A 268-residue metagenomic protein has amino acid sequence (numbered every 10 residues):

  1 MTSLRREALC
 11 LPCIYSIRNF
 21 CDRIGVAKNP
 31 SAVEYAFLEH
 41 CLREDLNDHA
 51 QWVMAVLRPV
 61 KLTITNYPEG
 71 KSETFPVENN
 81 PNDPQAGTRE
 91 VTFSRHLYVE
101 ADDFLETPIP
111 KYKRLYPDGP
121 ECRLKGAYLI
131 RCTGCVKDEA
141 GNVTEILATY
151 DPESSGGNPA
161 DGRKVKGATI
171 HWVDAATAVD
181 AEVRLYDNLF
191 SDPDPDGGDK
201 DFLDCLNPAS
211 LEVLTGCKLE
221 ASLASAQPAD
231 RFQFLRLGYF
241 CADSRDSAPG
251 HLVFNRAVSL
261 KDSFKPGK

Functional and structural regions predicted by a protein language model:
M1-K268: Polyanion-binding catalytic cores of nucleic-acid enzymes and NTP/SAM-utilizing transferases
